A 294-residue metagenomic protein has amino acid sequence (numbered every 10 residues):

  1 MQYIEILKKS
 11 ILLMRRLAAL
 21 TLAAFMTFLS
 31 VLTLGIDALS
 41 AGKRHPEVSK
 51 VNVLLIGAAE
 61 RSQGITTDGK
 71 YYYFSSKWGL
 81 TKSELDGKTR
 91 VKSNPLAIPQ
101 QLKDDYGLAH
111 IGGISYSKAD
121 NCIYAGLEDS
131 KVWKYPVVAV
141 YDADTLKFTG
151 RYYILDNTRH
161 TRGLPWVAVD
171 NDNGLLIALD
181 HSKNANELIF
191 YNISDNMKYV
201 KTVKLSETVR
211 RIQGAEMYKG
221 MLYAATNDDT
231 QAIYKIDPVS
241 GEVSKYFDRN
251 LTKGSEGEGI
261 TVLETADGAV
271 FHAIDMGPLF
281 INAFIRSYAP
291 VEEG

Functional and structural regions predicted by a protein language model:
L39-A59: A short helix->beta-strand "capping" segment at the edge of beta-propeller domains
S49-V53, K92-G107, G150-R162, K201-T208 (+1 more regions): Surface-exposed loop and turn segments in beta-propeller and other repeat-based domains that flank or scaffold
L54-W78: Beta-strand-rich domains and repeat architectures in extracellular enzymes and scaffolds, especially beta-propellers
A59-G64, Y106-G113, R159-A168, T208-E216 (+1 more regions): Repeated scaffold domains used in trafficking and secretory/extracellular systems, primarily beta-propellers
T67-G69, S117-D120, N171-N173, M217-K219 (+1 more regions): Residue-level detector of Asp-centered blade-edge/turn motifs that repeat once per structural unit in beta-propeller
Y73-I98: Beta-propeller domains
G79-S83, V132-V140, N184-F190, T230-K235 (+1 more regions): Structural motif
R90-L127: Blade-loop segments of beta-propeller domains
